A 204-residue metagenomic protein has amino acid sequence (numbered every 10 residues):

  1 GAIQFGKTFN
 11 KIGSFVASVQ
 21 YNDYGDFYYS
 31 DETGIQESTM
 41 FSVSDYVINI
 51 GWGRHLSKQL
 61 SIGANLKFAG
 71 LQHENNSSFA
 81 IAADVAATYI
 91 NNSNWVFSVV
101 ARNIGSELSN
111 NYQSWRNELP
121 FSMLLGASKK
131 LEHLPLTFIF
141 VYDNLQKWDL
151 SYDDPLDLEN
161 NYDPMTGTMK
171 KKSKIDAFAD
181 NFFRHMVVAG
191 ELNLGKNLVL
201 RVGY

Functional and structural regions predicted by a protein language model:
G1-Y204: Subset of outer-membrane beta-barrel
